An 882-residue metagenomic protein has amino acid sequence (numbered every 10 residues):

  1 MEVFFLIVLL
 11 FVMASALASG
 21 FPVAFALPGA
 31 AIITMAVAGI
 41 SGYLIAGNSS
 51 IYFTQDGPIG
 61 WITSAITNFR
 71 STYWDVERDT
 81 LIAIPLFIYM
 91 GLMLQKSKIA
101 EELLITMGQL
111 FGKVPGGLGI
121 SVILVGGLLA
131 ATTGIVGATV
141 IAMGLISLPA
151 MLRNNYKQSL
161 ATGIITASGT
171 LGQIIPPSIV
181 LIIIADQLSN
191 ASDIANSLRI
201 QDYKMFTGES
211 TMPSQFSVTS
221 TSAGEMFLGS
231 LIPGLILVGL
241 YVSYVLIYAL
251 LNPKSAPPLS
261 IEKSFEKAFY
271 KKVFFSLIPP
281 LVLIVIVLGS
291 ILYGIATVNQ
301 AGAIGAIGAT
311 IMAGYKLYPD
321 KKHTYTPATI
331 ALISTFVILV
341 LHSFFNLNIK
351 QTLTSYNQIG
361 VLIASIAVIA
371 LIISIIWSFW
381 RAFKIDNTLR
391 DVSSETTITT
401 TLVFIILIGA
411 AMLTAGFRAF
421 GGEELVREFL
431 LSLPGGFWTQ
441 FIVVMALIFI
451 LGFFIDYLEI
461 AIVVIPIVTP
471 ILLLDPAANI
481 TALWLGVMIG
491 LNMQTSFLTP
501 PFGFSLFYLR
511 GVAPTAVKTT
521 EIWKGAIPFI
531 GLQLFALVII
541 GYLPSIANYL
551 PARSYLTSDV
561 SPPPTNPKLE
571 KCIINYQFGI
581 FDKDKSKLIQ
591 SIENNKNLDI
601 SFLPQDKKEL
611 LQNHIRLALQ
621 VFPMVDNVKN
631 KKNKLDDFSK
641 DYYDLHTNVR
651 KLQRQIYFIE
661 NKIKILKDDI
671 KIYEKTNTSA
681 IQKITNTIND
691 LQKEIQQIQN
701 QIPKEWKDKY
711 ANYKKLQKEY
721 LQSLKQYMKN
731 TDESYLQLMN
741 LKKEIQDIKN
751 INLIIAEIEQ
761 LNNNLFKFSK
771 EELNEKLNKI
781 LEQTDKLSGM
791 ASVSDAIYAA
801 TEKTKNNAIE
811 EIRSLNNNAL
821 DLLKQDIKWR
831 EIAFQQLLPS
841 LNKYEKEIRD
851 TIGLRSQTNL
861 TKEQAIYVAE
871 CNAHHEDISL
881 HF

Functional and structural regions predicted by a protein language model:
M1-F882: Alpha-helical transmembrane segments of multi-pass membrane transport proteins
